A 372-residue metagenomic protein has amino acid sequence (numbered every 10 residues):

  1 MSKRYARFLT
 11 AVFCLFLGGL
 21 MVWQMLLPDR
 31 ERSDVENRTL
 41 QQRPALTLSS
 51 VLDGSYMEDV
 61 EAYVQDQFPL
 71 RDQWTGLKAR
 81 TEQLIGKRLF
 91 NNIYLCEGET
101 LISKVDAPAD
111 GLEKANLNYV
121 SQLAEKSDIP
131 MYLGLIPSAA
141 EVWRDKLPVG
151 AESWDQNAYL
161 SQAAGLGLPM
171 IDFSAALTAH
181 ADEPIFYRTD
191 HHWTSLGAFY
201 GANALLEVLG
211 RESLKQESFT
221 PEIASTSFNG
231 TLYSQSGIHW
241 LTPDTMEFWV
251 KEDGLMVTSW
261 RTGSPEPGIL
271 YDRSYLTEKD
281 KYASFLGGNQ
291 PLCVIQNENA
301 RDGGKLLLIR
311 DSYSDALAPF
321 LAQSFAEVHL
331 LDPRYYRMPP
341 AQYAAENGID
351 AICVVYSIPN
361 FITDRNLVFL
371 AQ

Functional and structural regions predicted by a protein language model:
M1-Q372: Extracellular glycan-modifying ectodomains
